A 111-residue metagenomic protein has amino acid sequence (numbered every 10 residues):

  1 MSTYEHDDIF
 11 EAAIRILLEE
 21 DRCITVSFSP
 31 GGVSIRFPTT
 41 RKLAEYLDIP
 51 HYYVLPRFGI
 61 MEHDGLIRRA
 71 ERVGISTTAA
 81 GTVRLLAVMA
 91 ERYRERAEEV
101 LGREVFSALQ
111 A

Functional and structural regions predicted by a protein language model:
M1-S29: Short alpha-helical segments that sit at the start of domains
T3-D7, V33-R36, H51, L55: Alpha-helix N-cap/helix-initiation sites
I24-E45: Short acidic, hydrophobic short linear motifs in intrinsically disordered regions
D48-H63: Short amphipathic alpha-helical interaction segments
E62-R72: A short, conserved structural fragment
V73-A79: Minor-groove-contacting beta-hairpin "wing" of winged helix-turn-helix DNA-binding domains
T82-A111: Short, amphipathic alpha-helical interaction segments positioned at domain boundaries
